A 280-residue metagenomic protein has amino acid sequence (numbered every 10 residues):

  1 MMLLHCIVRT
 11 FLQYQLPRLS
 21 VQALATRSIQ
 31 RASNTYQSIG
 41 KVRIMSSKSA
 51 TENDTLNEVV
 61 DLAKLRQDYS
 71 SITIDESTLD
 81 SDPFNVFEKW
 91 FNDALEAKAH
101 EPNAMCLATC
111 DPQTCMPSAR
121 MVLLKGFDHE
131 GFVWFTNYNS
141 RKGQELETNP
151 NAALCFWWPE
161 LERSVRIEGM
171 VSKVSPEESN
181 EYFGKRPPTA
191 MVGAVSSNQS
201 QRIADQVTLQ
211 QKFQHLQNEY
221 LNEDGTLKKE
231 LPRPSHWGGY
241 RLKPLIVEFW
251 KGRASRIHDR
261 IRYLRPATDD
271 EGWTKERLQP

Functional and structural regions predicted by a protein language model:
L3-L12, L16-P280: Binding-site signature for planar aromatic cofactors or substrates
